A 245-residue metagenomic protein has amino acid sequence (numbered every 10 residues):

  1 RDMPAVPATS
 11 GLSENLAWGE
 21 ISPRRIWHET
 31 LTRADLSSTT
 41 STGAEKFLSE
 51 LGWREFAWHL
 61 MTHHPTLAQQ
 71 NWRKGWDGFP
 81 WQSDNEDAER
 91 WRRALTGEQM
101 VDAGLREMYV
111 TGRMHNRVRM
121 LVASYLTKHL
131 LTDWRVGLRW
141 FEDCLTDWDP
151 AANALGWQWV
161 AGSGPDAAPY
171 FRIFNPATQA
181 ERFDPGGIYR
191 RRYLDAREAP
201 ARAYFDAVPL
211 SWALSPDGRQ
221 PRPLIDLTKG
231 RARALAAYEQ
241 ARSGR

Functional and structural regions predicted by a protein language model:
R1-R245: C-terminal catalytic domain of photolyase/cryptochrome flavoproteins, centering on the FAD-binding pocket
